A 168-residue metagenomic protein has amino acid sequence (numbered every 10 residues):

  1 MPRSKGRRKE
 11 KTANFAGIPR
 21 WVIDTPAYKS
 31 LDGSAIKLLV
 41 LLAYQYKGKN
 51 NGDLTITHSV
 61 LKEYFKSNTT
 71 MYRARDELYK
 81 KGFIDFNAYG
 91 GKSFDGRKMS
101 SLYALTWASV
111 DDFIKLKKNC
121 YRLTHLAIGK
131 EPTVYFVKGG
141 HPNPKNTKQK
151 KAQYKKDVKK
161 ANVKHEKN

Functional and structural regions predicted by a protein language model:
M1-E10, S109-N168: Charged low-complexity intrinsically disordered patches
M1-S59, E63, K98, V110 (+1 more regions): Short recognition helix of helix-turn-helix/winged-helix DNA-binding domains
K11, D24, A35, L42 (+8 more regions): A general marker of short, structured functional hotspots
G17, H58, S67-T70, A74-Y79 (+3 more regions): Append "and, occasionally, other polyanion-binding protein interfaces
W21, A27, S34, Q45 (+7 more regions): A generic structural signal for solvent-exposed, polar alpha-helical segments
A27, T57, A74, N119-R122: Terminal low-complexity, poorly structured segments
Y28, E63-F65, A88, E131-G139: Bulky hydrophobic/aromatic packing residues
Q45-S109: Winged helix-turn-helix DNA-binding recognition segment
